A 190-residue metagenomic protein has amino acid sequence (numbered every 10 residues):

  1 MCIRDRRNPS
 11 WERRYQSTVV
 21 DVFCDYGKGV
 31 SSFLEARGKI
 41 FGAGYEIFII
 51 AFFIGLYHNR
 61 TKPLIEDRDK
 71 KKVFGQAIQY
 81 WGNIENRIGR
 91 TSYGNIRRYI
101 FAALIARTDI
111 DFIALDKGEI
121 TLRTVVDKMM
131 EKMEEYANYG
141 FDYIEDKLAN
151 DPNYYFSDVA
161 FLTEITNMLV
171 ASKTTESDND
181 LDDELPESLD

Functional and structural regions predicted by a protein language model:
M1-I3: Short, small-residue-biased leader/transition segments that mark boundaries at the very start of proteins
S10-G38: Short amphipathic alpha-helical segments and their helix-coil junctions
F33-E66: Short, basic amphipathic alpha-helical segments that act as recognition/interaction helices in nucleic-acid-binding
E46-H58, F101-A106, E131-D142, D146: Short, hydrophobic/amphipathic alpha-helical patches that form generic packing surfaces within helical domains
L56-L104: Short, positively charged interaction helices/loops
G89-D127: Polybasic, proline/glycine-rich intrinsically disordered low-complexity segments
A114-K117, T121-Y136, F156-S157, V170 (+1 more regions): Short, compositionally biased pre-sequence/patch detector
F141-D190: Glycine-rich, aromatic-bearing surface loops/beta-hairpins
